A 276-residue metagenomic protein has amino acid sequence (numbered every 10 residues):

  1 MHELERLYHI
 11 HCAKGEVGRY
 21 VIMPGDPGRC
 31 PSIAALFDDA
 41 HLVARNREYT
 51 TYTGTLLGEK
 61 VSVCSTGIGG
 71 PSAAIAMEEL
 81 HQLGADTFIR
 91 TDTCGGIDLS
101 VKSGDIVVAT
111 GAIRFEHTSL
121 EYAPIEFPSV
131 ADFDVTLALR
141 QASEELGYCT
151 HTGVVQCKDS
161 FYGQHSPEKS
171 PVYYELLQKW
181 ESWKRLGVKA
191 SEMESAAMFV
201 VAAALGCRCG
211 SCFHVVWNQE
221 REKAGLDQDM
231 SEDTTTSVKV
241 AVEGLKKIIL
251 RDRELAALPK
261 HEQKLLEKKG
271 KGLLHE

Functional and structural regions predicted by a protein language model:
M1-A138: Metabolite-binding pocket within alpha/beta catalytic cores that recognizes anionic/polar moieties
P24-G28, I68-I75, L83, V101 (+6 more regions): Conserved active-site and cofactor/substrate-binding residues in soluble primary-metabolism enzymes
P27, G95, Q156-Y162, A197 (+2 more regions): Glycine-rich beta-alpha junction loops
A40-R45, G147-V154, I248-Q263: Flexible, glycine/charged-enriched surface loops at secondary-structure junctions
D86-T87, K189, R208: Short acidic/polar active-site loop segments enriched in Thr and Asp
V130-G187: Active-site rim beta-loop-alpha module in soluble metabolic enzymes
A196-M230: Zn-dependent metallopeptidase/amidohydrolase metal-coordination segment
Q219-K269: His/Asp/Glu-rich mid-to-C-terminal helical/loop segments that flank catalytic regions of hydrolases
